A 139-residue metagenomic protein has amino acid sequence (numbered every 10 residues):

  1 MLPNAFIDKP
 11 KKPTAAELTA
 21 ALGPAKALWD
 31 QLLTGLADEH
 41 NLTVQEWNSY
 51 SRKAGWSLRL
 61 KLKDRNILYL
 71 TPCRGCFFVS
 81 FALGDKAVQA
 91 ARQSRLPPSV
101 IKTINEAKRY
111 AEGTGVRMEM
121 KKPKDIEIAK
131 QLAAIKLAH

Functional and structural regions predicted by a protein language model:
M1-H139: Charge-dense, helix-prone N-terminal extensions
